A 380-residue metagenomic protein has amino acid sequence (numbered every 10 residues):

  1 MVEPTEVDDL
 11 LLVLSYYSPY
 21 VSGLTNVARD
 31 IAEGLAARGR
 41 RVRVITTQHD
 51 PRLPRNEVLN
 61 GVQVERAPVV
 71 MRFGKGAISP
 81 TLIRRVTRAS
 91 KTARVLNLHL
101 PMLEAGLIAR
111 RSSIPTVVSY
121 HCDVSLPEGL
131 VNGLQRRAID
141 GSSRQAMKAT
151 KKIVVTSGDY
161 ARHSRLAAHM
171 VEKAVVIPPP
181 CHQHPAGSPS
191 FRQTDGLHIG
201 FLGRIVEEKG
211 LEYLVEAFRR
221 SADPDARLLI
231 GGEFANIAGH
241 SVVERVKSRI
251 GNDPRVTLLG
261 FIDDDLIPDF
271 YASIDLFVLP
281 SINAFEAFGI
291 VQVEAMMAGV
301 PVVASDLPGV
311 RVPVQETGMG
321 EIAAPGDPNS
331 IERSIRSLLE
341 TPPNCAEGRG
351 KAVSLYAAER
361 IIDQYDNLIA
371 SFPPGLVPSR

Functional and structural regions predicted by a protein language model:
R52, P80-I83, V95-Y120, V124-S125: An aromatic- and histidine-rich active-site surface loop
S143-A174, C181-A186: A short, active-site helix/loop in glycosyltransferases that binds the activated sugar's phosphate group
M147, F261-I262, D269-I274: Short alpha-helical donor nucleotide-sugar binding micro-motif in glycosyltransferases
V154, S190-R220, L229-G231: Conserved donor-binding/catalytic core segment of Leloir-type glycosyltransferases
R227-E244, G260: Glycosyltransferase donor-sugar binding loop
V243-I262: Nucleotide-activated donor-binding/catalytic signature segment of Leloir-type glycosyltransferases, i.e., the conserved
M297-A304: Short hydrophobic beta-strand element within catalytic cores of glycosyltransferases and related nucleotide-activated
E316-N329, I335-P342: Conserved acidic donor-binding segment of nucleotide-sugar-dependent glycosyltransferases
